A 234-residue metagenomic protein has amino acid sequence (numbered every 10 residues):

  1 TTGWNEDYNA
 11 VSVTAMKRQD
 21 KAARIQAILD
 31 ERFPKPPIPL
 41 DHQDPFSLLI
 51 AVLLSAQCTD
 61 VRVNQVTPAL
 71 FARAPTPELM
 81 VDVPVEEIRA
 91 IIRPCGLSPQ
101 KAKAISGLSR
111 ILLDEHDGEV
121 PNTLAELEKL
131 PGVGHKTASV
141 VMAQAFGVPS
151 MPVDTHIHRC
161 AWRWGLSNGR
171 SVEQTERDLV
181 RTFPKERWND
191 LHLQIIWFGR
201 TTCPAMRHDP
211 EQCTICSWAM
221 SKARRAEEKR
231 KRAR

Functional and structural regions predicted by a protein language model:
D7-Y8: Intrinsic-disorder-associated, low-complexity terminal segments enriched in Asp/Asn/His/Tyr and depleted of Lys/Arg
K17-A233: Catalytic cores of DNA base-excision repair glycosylases
